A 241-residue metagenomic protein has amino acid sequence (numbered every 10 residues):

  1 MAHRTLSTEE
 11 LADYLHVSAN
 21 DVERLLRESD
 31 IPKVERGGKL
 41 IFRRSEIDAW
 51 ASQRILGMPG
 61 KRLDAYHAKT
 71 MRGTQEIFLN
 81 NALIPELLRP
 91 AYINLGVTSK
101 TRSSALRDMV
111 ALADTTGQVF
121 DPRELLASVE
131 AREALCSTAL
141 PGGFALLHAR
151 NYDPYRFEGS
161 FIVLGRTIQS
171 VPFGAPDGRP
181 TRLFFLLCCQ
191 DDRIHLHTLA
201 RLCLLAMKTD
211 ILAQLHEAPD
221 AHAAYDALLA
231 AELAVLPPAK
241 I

Functional and structural regions predicted by a protein language model:
M1-I241: Cytosolic covalent-transfer regions centered on His/Cys nucleophiles that carry phosphoryl or persulfide groups
